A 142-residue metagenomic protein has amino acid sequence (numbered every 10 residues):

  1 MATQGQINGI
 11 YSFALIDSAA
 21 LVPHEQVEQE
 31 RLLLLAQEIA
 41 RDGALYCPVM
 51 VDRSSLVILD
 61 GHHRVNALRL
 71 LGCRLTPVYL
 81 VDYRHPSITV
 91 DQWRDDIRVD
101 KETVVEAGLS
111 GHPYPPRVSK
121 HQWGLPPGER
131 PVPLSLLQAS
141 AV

Functional and structural regions predicted by a protein language model:
M1-S54, L59, V65-V142: Short, charged/polar connector segments at secondary-structure boundaries
